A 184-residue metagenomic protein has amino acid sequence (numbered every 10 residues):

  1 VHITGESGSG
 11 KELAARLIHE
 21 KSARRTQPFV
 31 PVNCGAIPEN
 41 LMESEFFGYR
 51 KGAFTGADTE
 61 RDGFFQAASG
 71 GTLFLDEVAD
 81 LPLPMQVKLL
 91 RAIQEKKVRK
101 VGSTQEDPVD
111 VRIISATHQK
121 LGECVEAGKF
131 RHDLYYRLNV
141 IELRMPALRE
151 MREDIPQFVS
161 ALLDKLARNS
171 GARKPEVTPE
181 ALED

Functional and structural regions predicted by a protein language model:
V1, S22-Q27, G63, G102-R112 (+1 more regions): Nucleotide-binding/hydrolysis machinery
V1-G56, Q66-P82, A147-R152: Conserved post-Walker A coupling segment in P-loop NTPases
P31, F74-L75, R91, V111-T117: Structural recognition of the conserved hydrophobic beta-strand(s) that form the central parallel beta-sheet of P-loop
G52-T59, E95-K100, E123-C124: Short gly/ser/thr-rich secondary-structure transition/capping motifs
S69-T72, K88, V109-I114, R131: Loop/turn-to-beta-strand initiation segments
A79-D80, L90, Q94: Catalytic acidic motif of RecA-like/P-loop NTPases
